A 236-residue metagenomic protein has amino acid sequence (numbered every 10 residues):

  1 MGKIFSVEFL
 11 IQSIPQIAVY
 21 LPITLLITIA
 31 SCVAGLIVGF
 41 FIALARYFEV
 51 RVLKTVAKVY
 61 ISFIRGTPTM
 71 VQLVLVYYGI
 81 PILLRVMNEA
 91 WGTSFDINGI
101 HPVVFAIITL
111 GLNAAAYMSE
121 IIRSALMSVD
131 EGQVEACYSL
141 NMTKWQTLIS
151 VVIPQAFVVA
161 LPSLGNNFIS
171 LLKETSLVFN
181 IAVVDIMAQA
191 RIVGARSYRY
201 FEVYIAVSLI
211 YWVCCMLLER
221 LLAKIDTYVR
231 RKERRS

Functional and structural regions predicted by a protein language model:
M1-S236: Transmembrane alpha-helices and adjacent helix-loop boundaries
